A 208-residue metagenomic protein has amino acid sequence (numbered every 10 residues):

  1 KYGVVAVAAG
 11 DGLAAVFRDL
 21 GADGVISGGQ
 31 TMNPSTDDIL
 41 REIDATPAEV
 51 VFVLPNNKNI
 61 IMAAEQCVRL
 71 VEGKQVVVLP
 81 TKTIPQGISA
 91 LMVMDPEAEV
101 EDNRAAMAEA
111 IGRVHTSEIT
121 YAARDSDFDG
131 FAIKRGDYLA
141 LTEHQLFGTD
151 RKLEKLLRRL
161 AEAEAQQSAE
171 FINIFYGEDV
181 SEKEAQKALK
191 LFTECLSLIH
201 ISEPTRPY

Functional and structural regions predicted by a protein language model:
K1-A8, A108-H115, I172: A short, flexible N-terminal coil/short beta segment enriched in small residues
K1-Y2, G10-I26, R135-F147, A169: Gly-rich Lys/Arg/Thr-decorated short loops/hinges at beta-loop-alpha junctions or inter-strand turns that position
V4, G10-G12, V16, L20-A106: Conserved structured catalytic cores and adjacent interaction surfaces of nucleotide-binding/hydrolyzing enzymes
V5-A9, G29-D38, A123-D125, G130 (+1 more regions): A general structural motif
A64-R69, K183-C195: Short, aromatic/basic amphipathic alpha-helical patches
I84-L157: Internal, active-site/partner-interface "lid" segment
I133-K152, E162, Q166-E184, R206: Glycine-rich phosphate/diphosphate-binding loops and the adjacent beta-loop-alpha structural elements that coordinate
I199-Y208: Single conserved hydrophobic/aromatic residue that forms the stacking wall/gate of nucleotide- or nucleobase-binding
